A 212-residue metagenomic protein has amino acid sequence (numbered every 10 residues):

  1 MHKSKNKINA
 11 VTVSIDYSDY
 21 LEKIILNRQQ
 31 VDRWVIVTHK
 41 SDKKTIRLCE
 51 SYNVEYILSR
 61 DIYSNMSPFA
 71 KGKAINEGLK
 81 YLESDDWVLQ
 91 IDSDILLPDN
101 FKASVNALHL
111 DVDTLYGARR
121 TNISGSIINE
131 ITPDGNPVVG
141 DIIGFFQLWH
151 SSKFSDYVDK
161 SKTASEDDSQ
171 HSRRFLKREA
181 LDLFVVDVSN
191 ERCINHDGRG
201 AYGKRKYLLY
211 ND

Functional and structural regions predicted by a protein language model:
K7-N9, Q170: Cell-envelope/extracellular polymer assembly enzymes that use nucleotide-activated donors
S14-Q30: Short, well-formed alpha-helical segments that are part of the catalytic scaffolds of diverse glycosyltransferases
Y20-K23, K160-D212: C-terminal catalytic/acceptor-binding lobe
K23, K73, E77, A103-S104 (+2 more regions): Alpha-helical elements of Rossmann-like donor-binding domains used by nucleotide-donor carbohydrate transfer enzymes
T38-H39: Acidic ATP/Mg2+-coordinating residue in the GHKL
T45-Y81: Active-site-proximal specificity loops/subdomain of glycosyltransferases
D85-L96: Short beta-strand-to-loop acidic/aromatic patch adjacent to the donor-nucleotide binding site
P98-E166: Conserved catalytic core of nucleotide-sugar-dependent glycosyltransferases
